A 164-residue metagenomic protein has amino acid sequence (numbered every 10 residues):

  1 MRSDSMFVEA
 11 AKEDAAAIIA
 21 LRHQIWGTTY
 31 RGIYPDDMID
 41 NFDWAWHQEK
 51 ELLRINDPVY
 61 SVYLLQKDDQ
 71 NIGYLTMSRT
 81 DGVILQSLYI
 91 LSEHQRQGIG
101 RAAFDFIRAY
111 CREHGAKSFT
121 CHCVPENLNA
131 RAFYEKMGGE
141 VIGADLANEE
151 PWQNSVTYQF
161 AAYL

Functional and structural regions predicted by a protein language model:
M1-A16, Y158: Conserved N-terminal entry element of GNAT/NAT acetyltransferase domains
R2, D57, W152-S155: A generic fold-level signal
D4, Y60, A116-S118: A general structural motif
E9-E13, I19-E93, F104-F106, Y110 (+2 more regions): Acetyl-CoA-dependent GNAT
G32-I33, Q97, L128, N154: Non-catalytic, surface-exposed connector residues within folded enzymatic/regulatory domains
Q70, S87, L91-D105, R112-H114 (+2 more regions): Conserved glycine-rich acetyl-CoA-binding loop
K117-R131, E135-E140, A144-L164: C-terminal "cap" of GNAT-fold acetyltransferases
